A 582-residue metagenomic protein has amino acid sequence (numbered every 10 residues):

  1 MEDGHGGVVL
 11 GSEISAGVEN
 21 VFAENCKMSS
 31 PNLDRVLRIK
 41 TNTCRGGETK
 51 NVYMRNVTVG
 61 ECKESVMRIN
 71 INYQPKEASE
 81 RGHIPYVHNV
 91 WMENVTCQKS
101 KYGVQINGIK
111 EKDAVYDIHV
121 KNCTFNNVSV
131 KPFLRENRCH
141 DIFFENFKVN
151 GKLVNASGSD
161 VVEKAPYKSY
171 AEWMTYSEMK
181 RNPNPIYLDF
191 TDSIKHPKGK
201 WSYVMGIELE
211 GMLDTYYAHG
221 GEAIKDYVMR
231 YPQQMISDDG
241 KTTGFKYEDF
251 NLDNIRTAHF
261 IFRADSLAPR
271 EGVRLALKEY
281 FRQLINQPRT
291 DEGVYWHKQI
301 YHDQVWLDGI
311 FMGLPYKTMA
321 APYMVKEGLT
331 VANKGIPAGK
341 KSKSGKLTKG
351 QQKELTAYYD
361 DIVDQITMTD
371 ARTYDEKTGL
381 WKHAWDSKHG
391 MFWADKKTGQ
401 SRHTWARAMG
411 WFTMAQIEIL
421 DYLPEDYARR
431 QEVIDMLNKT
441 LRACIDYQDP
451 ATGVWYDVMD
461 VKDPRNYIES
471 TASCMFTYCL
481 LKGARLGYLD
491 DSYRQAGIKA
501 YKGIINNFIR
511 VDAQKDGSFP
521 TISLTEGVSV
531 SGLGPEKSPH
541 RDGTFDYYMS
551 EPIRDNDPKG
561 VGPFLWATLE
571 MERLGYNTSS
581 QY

Functional and structural regions predicted by a protein language model:
M1-V162: Extracellular/periplasmic carbohydrate-active domains that bind, remodel, or depolymerize complex polysaccharides
F22, M28-L33, W411-D460: Oxyanion-binding "anion nests"
P132-L134, E163, S169-G206, A218-K225 (+7 more regions): CBM-like carbohydrate-recognition segments
S169-L188, D226-G244, L275-V294, G335-G339 (+4 more regions): Long, well-ordered core segments of solenoidal/helical folds
G206-E222, R256-R270, G313-Q351, W411-R429 (+2 more regions): Well-ordered alpha-helical scaffold segments within catalytic/enzyme domains
I236-T243, D291-Q299, K388-R402, W455-R465 (+1 more regions): Acidic/His metal-coordination segments adjacent to aromatic residues that form catalytic metal sites in metalloenzymes
Y247-M312: Extracytoplasmic mature domains of secreted/periplasmic and thylakoid-lumen proteins
V294-W385, W393, M409: Aromatic- and glycine-enriched pocket-lining scaffold segments that form the walls of small-molecule binding clefts
